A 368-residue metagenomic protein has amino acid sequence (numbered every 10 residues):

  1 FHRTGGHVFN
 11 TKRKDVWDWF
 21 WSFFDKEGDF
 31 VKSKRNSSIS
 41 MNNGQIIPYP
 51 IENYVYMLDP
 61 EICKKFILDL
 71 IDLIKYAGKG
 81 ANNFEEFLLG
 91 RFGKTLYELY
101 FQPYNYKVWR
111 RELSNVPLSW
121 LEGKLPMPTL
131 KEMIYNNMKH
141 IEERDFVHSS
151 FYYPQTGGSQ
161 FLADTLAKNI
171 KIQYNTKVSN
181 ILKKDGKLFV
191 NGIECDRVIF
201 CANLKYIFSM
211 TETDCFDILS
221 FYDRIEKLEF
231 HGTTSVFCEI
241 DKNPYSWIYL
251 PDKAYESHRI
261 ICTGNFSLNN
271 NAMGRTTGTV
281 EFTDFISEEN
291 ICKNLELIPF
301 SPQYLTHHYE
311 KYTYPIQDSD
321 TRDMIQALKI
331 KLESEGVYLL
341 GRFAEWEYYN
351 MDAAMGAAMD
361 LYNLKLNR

Functional and structural regions predicted by a protein language model:
F1-Y76: Dinucleotide-binding Rossmann-like beta1-alpha1 core, especially the glycine-rich loop that anchors the ADP
D15-V16, T95, K205-I207: Glycine-rich nucleotide phosphate-binding loop and flanking beta-alpha elements of Rossmann-like dinucleotide-binding
I46, G186-F189, V337: Hydrophobic residues embedded in beta-strands of well-ordered beta-sheets
P50-E52, C262-R368: Conserved flavin/dinucleotide-binding core of flavoenzymes
M57, F208-S209, E347: Glycine/Thr-rich phosphate-binding loops of Rossmann-like dinucleotide-binding domains
I62-K184, E194, C201: Active-site/ligand-binding neighborhood in enzyme catalytic cores
T176-L295, A327, K331: Mid-domain catalytic core of redox enzymes that form a hydrophobic substrate pocket/lid adjacent to a catalytic redox
